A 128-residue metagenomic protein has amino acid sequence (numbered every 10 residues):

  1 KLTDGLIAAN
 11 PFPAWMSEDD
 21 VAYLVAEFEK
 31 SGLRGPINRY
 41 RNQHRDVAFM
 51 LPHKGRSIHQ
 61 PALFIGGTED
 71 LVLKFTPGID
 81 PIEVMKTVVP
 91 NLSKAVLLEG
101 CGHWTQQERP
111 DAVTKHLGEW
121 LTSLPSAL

Functional and structural regions predicted by a protein language model:
K1-F75: Alpha/beta-hydrolase
Y23, G35-N42, D80, V84 (+1 more regions): Alpha-helical elements of Rossmann-like donor-binding domains used by nucleotide-donor carbohydrate transfer enzymes
R56, L63-C101: Conserved loop-alpha-helix segment in the C-terminal half of the alpha/beta-hydrolase fold that carries the catalytic
P90-L128: Catalytic active-site module of serine/aspartate enzymes centered on a nucleophile-bearing elbow/loop
